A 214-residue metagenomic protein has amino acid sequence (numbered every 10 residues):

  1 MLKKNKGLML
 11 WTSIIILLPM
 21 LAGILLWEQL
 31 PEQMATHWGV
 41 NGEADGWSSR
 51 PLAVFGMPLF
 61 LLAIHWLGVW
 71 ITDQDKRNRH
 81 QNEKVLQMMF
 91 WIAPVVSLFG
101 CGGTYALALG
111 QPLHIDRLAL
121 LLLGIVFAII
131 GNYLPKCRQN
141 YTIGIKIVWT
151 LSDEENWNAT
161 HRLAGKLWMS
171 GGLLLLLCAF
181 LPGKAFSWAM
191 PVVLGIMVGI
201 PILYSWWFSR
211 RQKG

Functional and structural regions predicted by a protein language model:
G7-G23: N-terminal signal-anchor transmembrane alpha helix
L8-S13, A53-M57, G68, L86-V96 (+1 more regions): Select subsegments of transmembrane alpha-helices in polytopic membrane proteins, especially boundary-proximal
T12, G46-L61, H114-I130: Alpha-helical transmembrane segments
I24-V54, I143-S152: Active-site and channel-lining beta-strand-loop segments that bind or position nucleotide-derived/phosphorylated
L25-L30, L62-Q74, I129-I145, Y204 (+1 more regions): Membrane-water interface of transmembrane alpha-helices
G68-R117: Ordered, amphipathic secondary-structure segments that act as subunit-interaction surfaces in large macromolecular
Y141-Q212: Terminal transmembrane helical module of multi-pass membrane proteins
